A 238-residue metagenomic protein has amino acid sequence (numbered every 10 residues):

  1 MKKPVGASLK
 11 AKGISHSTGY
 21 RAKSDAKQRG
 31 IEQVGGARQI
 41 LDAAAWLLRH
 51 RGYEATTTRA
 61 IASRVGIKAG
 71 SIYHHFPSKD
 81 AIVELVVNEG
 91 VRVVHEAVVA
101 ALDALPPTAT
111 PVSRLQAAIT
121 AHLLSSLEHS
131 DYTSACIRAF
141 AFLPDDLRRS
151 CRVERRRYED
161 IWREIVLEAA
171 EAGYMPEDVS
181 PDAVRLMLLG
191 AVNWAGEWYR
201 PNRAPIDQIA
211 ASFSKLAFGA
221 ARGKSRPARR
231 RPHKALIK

Functional and structural regions predicted by a protein language model:
M1-G35, W46, S225-K238: N-terminal intrinsically disordered/low-complexity leader segments
Q33-A44, I61-A62, V86-V98, W162: Generic hydrophobic, amphipathic alpha-helix propensity
G35, Q39, L47-A81, L85: Helix-turn-helix
L85, V99-D131, V184-L188, R231: Hydrophobic alpha-helical connector segments
R92-A100, D146-A172, P181-L186, G190: Amphipathic alpha-helical packing segments from all-alpha helical-bundle domains
T110-A117, R149-E154, E171-M187, P201-S212: All-alpha amphipathic helical-bundle segments outside canonical DNA-binding/catalytic cores that form hydrophobic
L124-E128, A135, E159, E164 (+3 more regions): Amphipathic C-terminal alpha-helical segment
S126-D146: Amphipathic alpha-helical segments used for helix-helix packing
